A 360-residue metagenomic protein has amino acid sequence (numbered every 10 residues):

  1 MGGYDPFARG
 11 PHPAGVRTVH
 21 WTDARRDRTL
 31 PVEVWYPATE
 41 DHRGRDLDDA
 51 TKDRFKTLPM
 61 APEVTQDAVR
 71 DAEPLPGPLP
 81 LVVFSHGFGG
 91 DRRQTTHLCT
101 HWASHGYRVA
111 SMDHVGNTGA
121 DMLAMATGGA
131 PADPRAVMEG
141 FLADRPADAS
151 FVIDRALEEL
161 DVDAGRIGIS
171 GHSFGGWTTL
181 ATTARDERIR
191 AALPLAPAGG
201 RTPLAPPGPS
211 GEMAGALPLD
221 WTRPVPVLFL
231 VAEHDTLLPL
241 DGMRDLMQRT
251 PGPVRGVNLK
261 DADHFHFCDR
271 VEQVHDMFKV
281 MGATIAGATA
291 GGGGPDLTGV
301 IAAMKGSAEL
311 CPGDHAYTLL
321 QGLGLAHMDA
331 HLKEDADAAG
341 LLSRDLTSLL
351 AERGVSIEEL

Functional and structural regions predicted by a protein language model:
M1-V82, A286-G313: Domain-level recognition of soluble alpha/beta enzyme cores, biased toward histidine phosphatases/phosphomutases
Y36, F84-F88, P197, A232: Glycine-rich His-Gly loop
P62-A72, G199-L219, E309-H315: Active-site nucleophile elbow and catalytic-triad environment of alpha/beta-hydrolase enzymes
V64-L79, F84-M122, R201-T202, T236-P239: Short substrate-entry loop that stabilizes the transition state in hydrolases
Q94, G116-T118, A124-A164: Alpha/beta-hydrolase active-site loop
F151-R223: Primarily recognizes the serine-hydrolase "nucleophile elbow" in alpha/beta-hydrolase and SGNH/GDSL folds
R190-F267: The feature captures the conserved acid-bearing segment of alpha/beta-hydrolase catalytic domains
D261-A262, C268-L360: Alpha/beta-hydrolase-fold serine-hydrolase catalytic core, especially in secreted/extracellular enzymes
